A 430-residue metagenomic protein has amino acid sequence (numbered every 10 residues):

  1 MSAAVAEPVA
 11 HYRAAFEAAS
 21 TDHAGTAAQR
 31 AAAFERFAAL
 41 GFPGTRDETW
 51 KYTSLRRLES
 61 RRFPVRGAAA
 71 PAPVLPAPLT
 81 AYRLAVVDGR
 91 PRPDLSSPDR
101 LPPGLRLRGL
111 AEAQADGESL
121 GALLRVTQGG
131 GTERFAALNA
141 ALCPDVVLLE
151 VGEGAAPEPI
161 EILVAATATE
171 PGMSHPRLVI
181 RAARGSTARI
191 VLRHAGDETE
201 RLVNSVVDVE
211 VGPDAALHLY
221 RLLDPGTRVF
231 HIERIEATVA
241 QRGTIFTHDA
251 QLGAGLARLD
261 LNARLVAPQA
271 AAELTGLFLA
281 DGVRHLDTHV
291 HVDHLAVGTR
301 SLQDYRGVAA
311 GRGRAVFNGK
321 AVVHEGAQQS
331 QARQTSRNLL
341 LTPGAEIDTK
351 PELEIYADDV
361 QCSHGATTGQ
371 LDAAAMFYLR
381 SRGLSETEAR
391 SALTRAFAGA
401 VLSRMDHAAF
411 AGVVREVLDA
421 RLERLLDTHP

Functional and structural regions predicted by a protein language model:
M1-V207, P213-A216: Short, low-to-moderate order helix/coil transition modules at the start of elongated helical scaffolds
W50, A392-L393: Residue-level "edge-of-site" marker
A115-L384, T394, A398-P430: Conserved beta-strand/loop scaffold segments within soluble protein domains that form the structured core and edges
